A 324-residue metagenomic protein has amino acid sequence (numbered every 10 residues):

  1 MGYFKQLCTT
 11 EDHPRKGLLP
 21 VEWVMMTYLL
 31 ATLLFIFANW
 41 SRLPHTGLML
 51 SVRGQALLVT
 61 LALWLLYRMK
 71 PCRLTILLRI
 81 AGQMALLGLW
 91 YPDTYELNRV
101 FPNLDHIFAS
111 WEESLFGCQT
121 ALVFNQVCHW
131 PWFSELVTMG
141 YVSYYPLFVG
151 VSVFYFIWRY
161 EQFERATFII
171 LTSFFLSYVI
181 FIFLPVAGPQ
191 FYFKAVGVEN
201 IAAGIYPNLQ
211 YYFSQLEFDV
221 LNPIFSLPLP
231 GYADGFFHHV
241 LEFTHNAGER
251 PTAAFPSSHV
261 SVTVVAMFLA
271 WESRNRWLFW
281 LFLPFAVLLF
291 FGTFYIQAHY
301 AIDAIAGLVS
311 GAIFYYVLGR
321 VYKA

Functional and structural regions predicted by a protein language model:
G2-Q55, L74-F148, V186: N-terminal transmembrane-helix/juxtamembrane module of multi-pass inner/ER membrane proteins
L29-F37, L86-Y91, F174-I182, A286-Y295: Aromatic-anchored segments of alpha-helical transmembrane domains
G54-V59, G140-V151, A254-A266: Hydrophobic alpha-helical transmembrane segments
Q55-L63, M84-G88, F174, L288-L289 (+1 more regions): Alpha-helical transmembrane segments and their membrane-interface exit regions
A62-C72, V153-E161, A270-R274, Y316-V321: Structural signal for the C-terminal ends of transmembrane alpha-helices and the immediately following loop
L77-A81, V149-L184, Q190-P207: Interfacial segments of alpha-helical transmembrane regions
F183-E272: Membrane-interfacial catalytic/cofactor-binding modules of polytopic membrane enzymes
G231-A324: Membrane-embedded catalytic cores of phosphoryl/pyrophosphoryl-handling enzymes
